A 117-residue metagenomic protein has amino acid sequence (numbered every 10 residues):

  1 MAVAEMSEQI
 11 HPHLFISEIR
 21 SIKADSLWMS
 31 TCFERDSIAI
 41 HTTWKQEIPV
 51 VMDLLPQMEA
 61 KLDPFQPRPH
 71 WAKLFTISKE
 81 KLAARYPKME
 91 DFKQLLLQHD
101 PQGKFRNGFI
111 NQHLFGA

Functional and structural regions predicted by a protein language model:
M1-A84: Substrate-recognition/cap regions that form aromatic- and gly/pro-loop-enriched pockets for small-molecule ligands
F65-A117: Activity-critical C-terminal alpha-helical subdomain
